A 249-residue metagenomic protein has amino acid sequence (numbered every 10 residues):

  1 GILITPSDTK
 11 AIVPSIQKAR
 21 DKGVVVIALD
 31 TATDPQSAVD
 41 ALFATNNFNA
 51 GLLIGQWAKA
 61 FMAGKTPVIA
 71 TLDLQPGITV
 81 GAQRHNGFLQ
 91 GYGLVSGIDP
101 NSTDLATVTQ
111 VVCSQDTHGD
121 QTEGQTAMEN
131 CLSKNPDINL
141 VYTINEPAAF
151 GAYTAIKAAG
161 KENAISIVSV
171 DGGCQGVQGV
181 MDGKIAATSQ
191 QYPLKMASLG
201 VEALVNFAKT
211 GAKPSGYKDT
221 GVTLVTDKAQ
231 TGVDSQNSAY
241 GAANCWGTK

Functional and structural regions predicted by a protein language model:
G1-K249: A residue-level marker of the well-folded mature domains of exported/periplasmic proteins
